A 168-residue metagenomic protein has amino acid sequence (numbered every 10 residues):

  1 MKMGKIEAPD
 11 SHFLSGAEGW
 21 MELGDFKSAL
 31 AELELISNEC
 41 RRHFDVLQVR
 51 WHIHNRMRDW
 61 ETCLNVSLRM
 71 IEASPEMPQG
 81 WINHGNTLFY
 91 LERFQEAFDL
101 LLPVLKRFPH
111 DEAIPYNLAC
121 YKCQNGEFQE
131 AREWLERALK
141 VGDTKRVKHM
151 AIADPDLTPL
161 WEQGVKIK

Functional and structural regions predicted by a protein language model:
M1-H12, L35, C40: TPR-adjacent "capping" and linker segments in tetratricopeptide-repeat scaffold/adaptor proteins
K5, E39, A73, R107-F108 (+1 more regions): Structural marker of alpha-solenoid helical repeat scaffolds
P9-D10, F44-D45, P78-Q79, E112-A113 (+1 more regions): Helix-start (N-cap) detector for alpha-helical repeat units in TPR-like alpha-solenoids, especially tetratricopeptide
E22-L23, R56, Y90, Q124: Register position in tetratricopeptide repeats
D45-H110: Alpha-helical adaptor scaffolds
W51-I53, C120-Q124, K145-K166: TPR/TPR-like alpha-solenoid helical repeat scaffolds
R56-N65, E96, F128-A131, D156-K168: Alpha-helical linker/edge segments of TPR/alpha-solenoid repeat scaffolds and analogous pre-/post-domain helices
C123-R146: TPR/TPR-like (Sel1-like) alpha-helical repeat modules
